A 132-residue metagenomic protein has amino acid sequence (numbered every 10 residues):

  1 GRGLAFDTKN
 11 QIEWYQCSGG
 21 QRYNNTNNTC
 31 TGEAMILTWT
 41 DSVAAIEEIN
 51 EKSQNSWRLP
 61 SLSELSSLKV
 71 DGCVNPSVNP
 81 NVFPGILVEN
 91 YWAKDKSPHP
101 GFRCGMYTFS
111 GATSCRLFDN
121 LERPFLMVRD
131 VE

Functional and structural regions predicted by a protein language model:
G1-W57, G101, G105, L121-V128: Extracellular adhesion/carbohydrate-recognition regions
Q11, S110-A112: Detector for glycine-centered tight turns/loop "hinges" at secondary-structure junctions
S18, S63-E64, K96, R129-V131: Short, flexible loop/turn elements at secondary-structure junctions
N28, V78, T113-S114: Residues at structural and domain junctions
E33, L37-R58, L62-S110: An exposed tryptophan-centered "aromatic clamp" motif
N90-W92, S114-E132: Short, structured beta-strand segments at or near domain termini in extracellular proteins/domains
